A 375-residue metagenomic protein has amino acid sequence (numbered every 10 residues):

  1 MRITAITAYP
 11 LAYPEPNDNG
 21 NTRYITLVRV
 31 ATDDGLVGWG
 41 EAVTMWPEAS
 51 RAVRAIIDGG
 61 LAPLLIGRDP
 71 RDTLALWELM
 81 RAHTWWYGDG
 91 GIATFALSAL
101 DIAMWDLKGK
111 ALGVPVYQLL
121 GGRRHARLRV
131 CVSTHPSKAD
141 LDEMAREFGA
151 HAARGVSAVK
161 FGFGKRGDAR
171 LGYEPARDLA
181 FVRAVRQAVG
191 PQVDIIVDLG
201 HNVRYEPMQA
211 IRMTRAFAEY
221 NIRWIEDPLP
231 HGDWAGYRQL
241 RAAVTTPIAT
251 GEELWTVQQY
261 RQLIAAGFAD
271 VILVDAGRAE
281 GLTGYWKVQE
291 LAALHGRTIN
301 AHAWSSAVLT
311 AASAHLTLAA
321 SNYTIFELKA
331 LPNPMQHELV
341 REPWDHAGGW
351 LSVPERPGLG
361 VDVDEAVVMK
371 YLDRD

Functional and structural regions predicted by a protein language model:
M1-D34, W39, V43-T44, N333-H337: Structured beta-strand/loop patches that form or line metal/cofactor-binding pockets in enzymes
I3, G35, L61, L100 (+8 more regions): Conserved, mostly hydrophobic/aromatic
A31-A111: Metal- or metallocofactor-binding catalytic centers and their adjacent structured scaffolds across diverse enzyme
G40, L128-V132, S157-F161, I195-L199 (+5 more regions): Hydrophobic faces of well-ordered beta-strands that scaffold small-molecule active sites in alpha/beta enzyme cores
D101-S137: Glycine-rich, aromatic-flanked loop segments that form ligand/cofactor-binding clefts across common enzyme folds
R127, C131-V244: Metal-dependent enolase-superfamily TIM-barrel catalytic cores that perform enediolate-based chemistry
R215, N221, G232-W350: Shared catalytic-loop signature of beta/alpha-barrel
L339-D375: C-terminal extensions of enzymes
